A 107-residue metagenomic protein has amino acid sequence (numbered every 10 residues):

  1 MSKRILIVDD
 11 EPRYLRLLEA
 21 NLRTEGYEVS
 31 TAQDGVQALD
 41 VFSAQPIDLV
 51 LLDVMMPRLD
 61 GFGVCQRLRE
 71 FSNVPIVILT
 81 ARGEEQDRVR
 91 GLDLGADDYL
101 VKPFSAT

Functional and structural regions predicted by a protein language model:
D9, D53, T80: Active-site residues of response regulator receiver
R16-T24: Charged docking surfaces used in two-component/phosphorelay signaling
G26-Q33, V41: Short hydrophobic/Thr-rich beta-strand motif most characteristic of the beta2 strand and flanking loop of CheY-like
D34-Q37, D60-G63: Acidic catalytic/metal-coordinating carboxylates
S43-Q45, R67-V74, L94: Conserved phosphotransfer cores of two-component systems
Q45-L51: Active-site beta3 strand of CheY-like receiver
M56: Receiver (REC) domain active-site loop signature in two-component systems and cognate sites in sensor histidine kinases
